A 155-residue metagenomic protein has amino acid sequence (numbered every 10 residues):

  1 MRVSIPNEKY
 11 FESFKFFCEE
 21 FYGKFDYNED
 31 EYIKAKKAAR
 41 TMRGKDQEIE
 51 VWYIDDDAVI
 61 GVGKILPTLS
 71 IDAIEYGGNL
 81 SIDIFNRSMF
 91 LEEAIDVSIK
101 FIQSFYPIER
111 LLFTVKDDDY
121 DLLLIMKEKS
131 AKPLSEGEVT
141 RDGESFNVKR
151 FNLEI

Functional and structural regions predicted by a protein language model:
M1-N86, F101, F146-I155: GNAT-family acyltransferases
S4, V115-K116: Active-site-adjacent beta-strand anchor residues
F17-E20, I125, K129: Alpha-helical interaction/dimerization surfaces of two-component signaling modules
I82, S88-I102, L124, E128: Conserved acetyl-CoA-binding loop-helix of GNAT-fold acetyltransferases
S104-V115: Conserved GNAT acetyl-CoA-binding A-motif
Y106, K129-S130: Structural motif
T114, S130-V148: Conserved catalytic-core motifs of GNAT/GCN5-like acyltransferases
